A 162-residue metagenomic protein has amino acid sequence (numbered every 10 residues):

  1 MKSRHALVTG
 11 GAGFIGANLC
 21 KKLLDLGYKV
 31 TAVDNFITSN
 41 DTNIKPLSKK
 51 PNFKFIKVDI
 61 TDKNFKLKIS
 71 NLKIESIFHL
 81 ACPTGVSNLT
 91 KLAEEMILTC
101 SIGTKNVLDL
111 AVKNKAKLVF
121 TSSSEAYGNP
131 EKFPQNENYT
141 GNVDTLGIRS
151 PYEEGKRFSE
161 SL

Functional and structural regions predicted by a protein language model:
M1-L162: N-terminal Rossmann-like NAD(P)+-binding domain of SDR-like oxidoreductases, especially those catalyzing
